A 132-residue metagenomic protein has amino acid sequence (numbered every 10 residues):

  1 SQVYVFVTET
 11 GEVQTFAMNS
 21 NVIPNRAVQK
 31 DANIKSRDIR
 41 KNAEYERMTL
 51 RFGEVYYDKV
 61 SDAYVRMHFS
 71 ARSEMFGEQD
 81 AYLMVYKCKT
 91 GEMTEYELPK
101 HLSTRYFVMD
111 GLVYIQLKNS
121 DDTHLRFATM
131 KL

Functional and structural regions predicted by a protein language model:
Q2, A71-E74, N119-T123: Short glycine/acidic-enriched loop and turn motifs that connect beta-strands
Y4-V7, Q79-G91, F127-L132: Beta-propeller blade signature
G11-T15, G91-E95: Predominantly a core beta-strand signature of beta-propeller blades across repeat-based propeller domains
Q14-R47, K100-H101: Surface-exposed loop and turn segments in beta-propeller and other repeat-based domains that flank or scaffold
A43-C88: Loop/turn-rich, solvent-exposed surfaces of beta-rich toroidal or solenoidal domains
L50-V55, K100-D110: Repeated scaffold domains used in trafficking and secretory/extracellular systems, primarily beta-propellers
F107-L132: Blade-level signature of beta-propeller repeat domains, shared across WD40, Kelch, NHL, RCC1 and BNR/Asp-box propellers
